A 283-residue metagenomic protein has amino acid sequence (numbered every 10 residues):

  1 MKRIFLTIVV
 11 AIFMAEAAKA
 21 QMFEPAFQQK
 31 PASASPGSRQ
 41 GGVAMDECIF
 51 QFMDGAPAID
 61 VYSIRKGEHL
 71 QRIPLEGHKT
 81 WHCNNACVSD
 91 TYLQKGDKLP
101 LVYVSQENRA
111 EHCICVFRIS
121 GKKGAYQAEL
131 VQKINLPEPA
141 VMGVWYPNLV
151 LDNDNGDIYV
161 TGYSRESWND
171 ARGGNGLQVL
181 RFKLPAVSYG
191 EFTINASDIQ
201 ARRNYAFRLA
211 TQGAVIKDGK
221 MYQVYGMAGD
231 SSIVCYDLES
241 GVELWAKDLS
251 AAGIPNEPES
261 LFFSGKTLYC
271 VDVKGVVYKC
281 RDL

Functional and structural regions predicted by a protein language model:
Q28-P57: Beta-strand-rich domains and repeat architectures in extracellular enzymes and scaffolds, especially beta-propellers
K30-S35, P74-K79, I134-M142, R202-R208 (+1 more regions): Surface loop/turn motifs at the tips and blade-to-blade linkers of beta-strand repeat domains
S35-M45, H82-L99, G143-G156, S164 (+2 more regions): Structural signature of eukaryotic scaffold interfaces centered on beta-propeller domains
E47-K79: Beta-propeller domains
A56-Y62, R109-R118, E166-K183, G229-C235 (+1 more regions): Structural motif
G67-E107: Blade-loop segments of beta-propeller domains
D198-L238: Loop/turn-rich, solvent-exposed surfaces of beta-rich toroidal or solenoidal domains
V242-S264: Conserved blade-ending motifs and adjacent loop-strand segments that build the rim/top face of beta-propeller domains
